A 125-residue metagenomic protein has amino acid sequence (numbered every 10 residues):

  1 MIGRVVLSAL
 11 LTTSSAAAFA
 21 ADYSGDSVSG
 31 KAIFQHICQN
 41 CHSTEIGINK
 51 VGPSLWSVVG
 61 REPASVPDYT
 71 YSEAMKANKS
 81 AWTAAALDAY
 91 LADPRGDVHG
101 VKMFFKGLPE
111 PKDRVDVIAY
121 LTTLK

Functional and structural regions predicted by a protein language model:
M1-A9: Bacterial N-terminal signal peptides that target proteins for export
T13-S15: N-terminal signal peptide c-region/cleavage motif recognized by signal peptidases
A18-Q35: Electrostatic cytochrome c docking/interface patches
S27-K31, S43-A81, K102-G107: Gly/Gly-Pro-rich "capping" loops immediately C-terminal to redox-active cysteine motifs in periplasmic/lumenal
C38-C41: Short cysteine clusters
A81-K125: C-terminal capping alpha-helices of c-type cytochrome domains
